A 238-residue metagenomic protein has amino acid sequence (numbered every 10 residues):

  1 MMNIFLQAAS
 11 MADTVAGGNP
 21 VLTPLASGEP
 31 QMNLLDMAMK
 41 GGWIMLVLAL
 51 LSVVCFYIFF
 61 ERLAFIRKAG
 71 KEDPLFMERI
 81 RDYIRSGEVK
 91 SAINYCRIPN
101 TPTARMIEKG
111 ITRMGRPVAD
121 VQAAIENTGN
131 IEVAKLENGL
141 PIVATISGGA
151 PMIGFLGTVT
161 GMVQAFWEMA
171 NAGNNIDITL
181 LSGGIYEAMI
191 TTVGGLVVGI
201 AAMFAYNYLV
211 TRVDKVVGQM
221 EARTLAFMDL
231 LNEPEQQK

Functional and structural regions predicted by a protein language model:
N3-V21, T160-G173: Juxtamembrane non-transmembrane "cap" segments at the membrane-aqueous interface of multi-pass membrane proteins
A8-L75, L209: Hydrophobic membrane-targeting segments
Q31-I44, E126-S147, I178-I190: Alpha-helical membrane-interface segments at transmembrane helix boundaries
G42, F56, A92, I107 (+3 more regions): Residue-level signature of catalytic and energy-coupling elements of molecular machines, predominantly ATP/GTP-dependent
M45-I58, A144-P151, V198-A202: Alpha-helical transmembrane segments of integral membrane proteins
A64, A69-L156, T160-N175, F204-K238: Predominantly long cytosolic amphipathic alpha-helical stalk/bundle segments
T179-N207: Pore-lining and gate-forming transmembrane alpha-helices of multi-pass membrane transport proteins
